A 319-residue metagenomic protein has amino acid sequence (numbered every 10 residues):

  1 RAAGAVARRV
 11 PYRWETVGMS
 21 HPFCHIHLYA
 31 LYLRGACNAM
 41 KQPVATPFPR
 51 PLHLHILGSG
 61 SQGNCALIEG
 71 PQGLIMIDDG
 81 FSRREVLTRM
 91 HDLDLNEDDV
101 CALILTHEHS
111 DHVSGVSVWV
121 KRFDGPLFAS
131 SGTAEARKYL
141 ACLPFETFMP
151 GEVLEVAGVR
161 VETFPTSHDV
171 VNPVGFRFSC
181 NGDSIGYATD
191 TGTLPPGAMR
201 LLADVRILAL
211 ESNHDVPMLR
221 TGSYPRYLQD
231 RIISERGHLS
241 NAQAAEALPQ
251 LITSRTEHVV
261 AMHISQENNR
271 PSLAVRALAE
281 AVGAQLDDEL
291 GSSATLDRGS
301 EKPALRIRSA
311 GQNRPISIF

Functional and structural regions predicted by a protein language model:
V6-P11, M19-F23: Short, low-complexity intrinsically disordered segments enriched in A/P/G/S/L with frequent Arg, especially at protein
H27-G35, M40-L93, V174-T189, I207: Conserved beta-strand hairpin/beta-sheet module of binuclear metal-dependent hydrolase folds, prominently
G58-S59, D79-F81, E108, T166-D169 (+3 more regions): Active-site metal-binding loops of divalent metal-dependent hydrolases
I77-G80, C101-E108, F128-S131, G186-T189 (+3 more regions): Active-site neighborhood of phospho(di)ester-bond hydrolases with catalytic His/Asp-centered motifs
S82-A129: Active-site metal-binding motif and surrounding structural segment of the metallo-beta-lactamase
A129-D183: Metallo-beta-lactamase
P196-A310: Cap/insert and terminal regions of metallo-dependent hydrolase folds
